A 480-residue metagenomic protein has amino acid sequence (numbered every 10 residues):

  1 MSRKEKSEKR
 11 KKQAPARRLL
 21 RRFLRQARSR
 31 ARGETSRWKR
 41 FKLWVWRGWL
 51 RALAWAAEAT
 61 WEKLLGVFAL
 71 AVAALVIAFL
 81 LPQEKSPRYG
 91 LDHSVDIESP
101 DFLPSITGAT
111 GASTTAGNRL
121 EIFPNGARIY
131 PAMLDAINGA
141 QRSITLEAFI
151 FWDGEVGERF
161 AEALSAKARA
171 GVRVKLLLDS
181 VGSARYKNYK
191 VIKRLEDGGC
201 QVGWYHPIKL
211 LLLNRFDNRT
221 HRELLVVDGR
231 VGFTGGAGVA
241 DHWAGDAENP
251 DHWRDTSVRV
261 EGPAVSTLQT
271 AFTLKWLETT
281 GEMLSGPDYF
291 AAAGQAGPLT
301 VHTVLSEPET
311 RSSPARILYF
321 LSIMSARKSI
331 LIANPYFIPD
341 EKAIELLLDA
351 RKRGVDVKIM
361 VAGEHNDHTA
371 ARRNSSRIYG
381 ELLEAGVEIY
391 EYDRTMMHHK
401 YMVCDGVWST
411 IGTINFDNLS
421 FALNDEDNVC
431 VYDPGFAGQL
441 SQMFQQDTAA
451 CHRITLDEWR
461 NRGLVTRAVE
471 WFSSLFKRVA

Functional and structural regions predicted by a protein language model:
S2-A480: Charged, low-complexity intrinsically disordered terminal segments
